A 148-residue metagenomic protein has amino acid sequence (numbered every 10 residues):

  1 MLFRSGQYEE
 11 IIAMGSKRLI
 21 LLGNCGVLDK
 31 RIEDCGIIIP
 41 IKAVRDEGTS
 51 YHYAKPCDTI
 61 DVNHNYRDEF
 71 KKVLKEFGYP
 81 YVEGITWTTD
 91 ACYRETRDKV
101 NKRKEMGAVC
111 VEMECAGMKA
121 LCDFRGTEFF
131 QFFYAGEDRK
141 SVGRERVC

Functional and structural regions predicted by a protein language model:
M1-I60, H64, D68, F124: Metabolite-binding pocket within alpha/beta catalytic cores that recognizes anionic/polar moieties
L19-L22, I39, Y81-T88, V111-M113 (+1 more regions): General beta-strand structural signal in soluble alpha/beta enzymes
C25-G26, T88, G117, G136: Conserved beta-strand edge residues that scaffold enzyme active sites
L28-K30, D46-G48, D90-R97, K140: Short acidic/glycine-rich loop or secondary-structure boundary segments that cap or lie
K42, K71-P80, A91, A108 (+2 more regions): Generic secondary-structure signature for well-ordered alpha-helical cores
T59-E105: Active-site rim beta-loop-alpha module in soluble metabolic enzymes
D98-F130, Y134-G136: A C-terminal functional module that forms or caps the active site or interfaces directly with catalytic machinery
R139-C148: His/Asp/Glu-rich mid-to-C-terminal helical/loop segments that flank catalytic regions of hydrolases
